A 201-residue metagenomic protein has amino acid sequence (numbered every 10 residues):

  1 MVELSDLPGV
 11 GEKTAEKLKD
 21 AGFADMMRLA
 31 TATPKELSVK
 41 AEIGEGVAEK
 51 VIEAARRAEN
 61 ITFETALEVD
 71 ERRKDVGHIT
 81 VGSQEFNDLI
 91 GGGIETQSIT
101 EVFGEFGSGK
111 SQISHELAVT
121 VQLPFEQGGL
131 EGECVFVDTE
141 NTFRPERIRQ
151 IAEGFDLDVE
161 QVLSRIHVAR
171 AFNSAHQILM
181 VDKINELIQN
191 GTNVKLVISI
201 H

Functional and structural regions predicted by a protein language model:
L4-L7, L18-K40: A short amphipathic alpha-helix within small helical-bundle interaction modules
K17, A54, A58-Q161: The Walker A/P-loop phosphate-binding site
G22-D25, S98, V162, N193: Short loop/turn motifs at secondary-structure junctions
K40-V51: Short acidic, glycine/proline-enriched helix-loop-strand junctions
G129-H201: Conserved inter-motif catalytic segment of the P-loop NTP-binding fold
